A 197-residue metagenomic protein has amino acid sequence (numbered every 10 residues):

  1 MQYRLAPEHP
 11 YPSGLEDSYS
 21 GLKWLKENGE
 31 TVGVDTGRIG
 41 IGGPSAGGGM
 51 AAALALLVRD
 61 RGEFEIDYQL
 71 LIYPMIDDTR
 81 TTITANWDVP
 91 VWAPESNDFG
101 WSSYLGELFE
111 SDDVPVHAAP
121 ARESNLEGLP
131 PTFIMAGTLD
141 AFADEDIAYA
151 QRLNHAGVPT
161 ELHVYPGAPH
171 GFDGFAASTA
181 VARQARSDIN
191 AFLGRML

Functional and structural regions predicted by a protein language model:
M1-L197: Alpha/beta-hydrolase superfamily serine-hydrolase fold, recognizing
